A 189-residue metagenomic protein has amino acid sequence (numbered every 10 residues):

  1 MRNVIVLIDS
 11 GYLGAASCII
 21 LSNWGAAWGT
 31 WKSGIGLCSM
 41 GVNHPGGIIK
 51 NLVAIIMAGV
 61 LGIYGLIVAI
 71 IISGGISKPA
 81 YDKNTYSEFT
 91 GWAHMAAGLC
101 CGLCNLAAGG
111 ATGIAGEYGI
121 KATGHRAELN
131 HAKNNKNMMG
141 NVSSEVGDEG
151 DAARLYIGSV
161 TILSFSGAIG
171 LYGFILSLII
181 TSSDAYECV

Functional and structural regions predicted by a protein language model:
M1-V189: Hydrophobic, small-residue-rich transmembrane alpha-helices and their short perimembrane loops in multi-pass membrane
